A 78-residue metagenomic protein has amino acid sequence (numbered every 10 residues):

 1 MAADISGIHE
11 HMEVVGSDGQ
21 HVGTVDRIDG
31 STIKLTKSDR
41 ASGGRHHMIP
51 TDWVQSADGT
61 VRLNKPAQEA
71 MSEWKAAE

Functional and structural regions predicted by a protein language model:
M1-E78: Peripheral interaction segments used for macromolecular assembly
